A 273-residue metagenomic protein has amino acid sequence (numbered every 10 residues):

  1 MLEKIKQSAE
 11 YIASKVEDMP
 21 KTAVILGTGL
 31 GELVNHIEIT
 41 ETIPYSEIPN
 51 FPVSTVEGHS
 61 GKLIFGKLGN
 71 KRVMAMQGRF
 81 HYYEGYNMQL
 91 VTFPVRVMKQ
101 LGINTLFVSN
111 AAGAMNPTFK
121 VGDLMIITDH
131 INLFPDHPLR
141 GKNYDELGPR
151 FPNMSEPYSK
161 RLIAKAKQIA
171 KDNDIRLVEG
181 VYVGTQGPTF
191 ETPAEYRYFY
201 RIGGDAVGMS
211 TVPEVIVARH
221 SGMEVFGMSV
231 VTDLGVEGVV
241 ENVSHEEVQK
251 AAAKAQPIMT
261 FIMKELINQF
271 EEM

Functional and structural regions predicted by a protein language model:
M1-M154: Metabolite-binding pocket within alpha/beta catalytic cores that recognizes anionic/polar moieties
Y11, K15, R161, K165-R176 (+1 more regions): Generic non-transmembrane alpha-helical segments
K99-G102, Y200, R219: Non-catalytic positions within long, well-ordered alpha-helices that form the structural scaffold/packing of enzyme
N104-T105, D205, E224: Short acidic/polar active-site loop segments enriched in Thr and Asp
N143-Y182: Metal-dependent peptidase/peptidase-like ectodomains
I169-D205: Active-site/ligand-binding-proximal alpha/beta "capping" segment
M209-E247: Zn-dependent metallopeptidase/amidohydrolase metal-coordination segment
V236-M273: His/Asp/Glu-rich mid-to-C-terminal helical/loop segments that flank catalytic regions of hydrolases
